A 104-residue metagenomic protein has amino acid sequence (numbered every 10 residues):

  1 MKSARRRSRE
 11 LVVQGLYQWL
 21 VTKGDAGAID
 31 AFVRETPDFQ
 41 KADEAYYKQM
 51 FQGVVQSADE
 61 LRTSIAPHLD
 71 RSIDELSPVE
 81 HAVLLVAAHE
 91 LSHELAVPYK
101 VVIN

Functional and structural regions predicted by a protein language model:
M1-N104: N-terminal interaction/assembly modules
